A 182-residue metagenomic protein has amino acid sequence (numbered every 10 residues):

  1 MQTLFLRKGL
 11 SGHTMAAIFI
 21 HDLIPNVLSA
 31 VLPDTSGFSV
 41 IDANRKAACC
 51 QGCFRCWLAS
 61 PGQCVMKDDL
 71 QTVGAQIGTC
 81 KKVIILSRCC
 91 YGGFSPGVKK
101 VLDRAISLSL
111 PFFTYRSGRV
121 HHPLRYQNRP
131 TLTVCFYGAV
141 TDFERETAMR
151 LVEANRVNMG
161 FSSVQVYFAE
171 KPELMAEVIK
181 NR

Functional and structural regions predicted by a protein language model:
M1-V83, S87-L110, V157, L174-R182: N-terminal beta1-alpha1-beta2 submodule of the flavodoxin-like/Rossmannoid cofactor-binding fold
H13-I18, K82-I84, Y126-C135, S162-V166: Hydrophobic beta-strand segments of well-ordered beta-sheets in folded domains
F19-I24, Y137-V140, F168-E170: Structural motif
G37-V40, S163-F168: A structural preference for short, hydrophobic beta-strand core positions in alpha/beta folds
F112-S162: Short, glycine-/small-residue-rich phosphate/pyrophosphate-handling segment
Y115, F168-L174: A short, well-structured beta->alpha microelement
